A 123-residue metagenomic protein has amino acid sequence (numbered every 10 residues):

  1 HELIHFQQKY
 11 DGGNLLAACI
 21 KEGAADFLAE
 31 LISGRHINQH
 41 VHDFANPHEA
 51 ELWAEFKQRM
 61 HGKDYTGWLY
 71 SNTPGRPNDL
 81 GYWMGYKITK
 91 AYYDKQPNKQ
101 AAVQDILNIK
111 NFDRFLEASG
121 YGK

Functional and structural regions predicted by a protein language model:
H1-L3, K21, Q58: A structural motif
H1-Y10, D26: Active-site recognition of the HExxH zinc-binding catalytic motif
E2, L28, K87-A91: Amphipathic alpha-helical segments in well-ordered regions
L3-I4, G34, N46-P47, K63 (+1 more regions): A generic structural signal for ordered alpha-helices
K9-L15, S71-N72: General secondary-structure propensity
G12-E55: Post-HExxH zinc-binding segment in Zn-dependent metallohydrolases
K57-K123: Pan-zinc metallopeptidase signature
